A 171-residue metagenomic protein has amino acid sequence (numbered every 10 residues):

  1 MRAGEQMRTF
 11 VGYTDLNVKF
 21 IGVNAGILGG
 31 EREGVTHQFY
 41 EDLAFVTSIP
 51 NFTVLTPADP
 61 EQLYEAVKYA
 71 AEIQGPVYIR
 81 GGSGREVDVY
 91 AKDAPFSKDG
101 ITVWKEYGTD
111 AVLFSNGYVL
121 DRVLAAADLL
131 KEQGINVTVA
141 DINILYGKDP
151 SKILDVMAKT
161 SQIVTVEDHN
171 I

Functional and structural regions predicted by a protein language model:
M1-V112: Conserved thiamine diphosphate
G29-R32, G82-I171: Thiamine diphosphate
